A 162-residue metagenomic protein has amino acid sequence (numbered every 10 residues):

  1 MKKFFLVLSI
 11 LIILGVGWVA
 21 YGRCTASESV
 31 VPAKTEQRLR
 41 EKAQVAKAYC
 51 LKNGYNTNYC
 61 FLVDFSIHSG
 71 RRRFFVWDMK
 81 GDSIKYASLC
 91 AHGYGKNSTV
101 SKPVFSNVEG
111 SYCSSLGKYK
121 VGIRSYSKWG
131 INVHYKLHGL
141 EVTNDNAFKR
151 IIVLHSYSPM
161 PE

Functional and structural regions predicted by a protein language model:
M1-F4: Positively charged n-region of N-terminal signal peptides that target proteins for export
L6-V19: Hydrophobic membrane-insertion alpha-helices, especially the h-region of bacterial N-terminal signal peptides
G22-E162: Cell wall/extracellular polymer interaction/catalysis modules
